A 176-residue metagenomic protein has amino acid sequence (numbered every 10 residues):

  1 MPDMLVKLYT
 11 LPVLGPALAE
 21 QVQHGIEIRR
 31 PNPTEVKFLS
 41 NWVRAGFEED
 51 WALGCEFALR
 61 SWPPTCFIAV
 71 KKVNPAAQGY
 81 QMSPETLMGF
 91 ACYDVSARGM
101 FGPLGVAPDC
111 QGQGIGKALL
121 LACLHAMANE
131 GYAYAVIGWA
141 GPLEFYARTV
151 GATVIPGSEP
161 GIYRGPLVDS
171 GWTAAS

Functional and structural regions predicted by a protein language model:
M1, K117, N129, W139-G165: Conserved active-site alpha-helix within GNAT-family acetyltransferase domains
M1-V22, W139, P160-Y163: Acyl-donor-binding surface of acyltransferase catalytic domains
I26-F38: A short beta-loop-alpha structural element at the N-terminal edge of CoA-dependent acyl/N-acetyltransferase catalytic
R44-P75, G79-P108: A conserved beta-strand-loop-helix scaffold within acyl/acetyltransferase catalytic domains
F101, A135-W139: Conserved hydrophobic beta-strand within the GNAT/NAT acetyltransferase core sheet that lines the active-site cleft
V106, G112-H125, N129, R148: Conserved acetyl-CoA-binding loop-helix of GNAT-fold acetyltransferases
D169-S176: C-terminal region signature
